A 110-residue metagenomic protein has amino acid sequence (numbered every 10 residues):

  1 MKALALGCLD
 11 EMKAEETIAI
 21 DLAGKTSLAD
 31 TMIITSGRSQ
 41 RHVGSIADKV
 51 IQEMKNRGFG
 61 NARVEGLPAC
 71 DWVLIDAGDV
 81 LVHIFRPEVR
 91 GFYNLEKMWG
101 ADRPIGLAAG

Functional and structural regions predicted by a protein language model:
M1-G24, R41-S45, Q52, R57 (+4 more regions): Long, contiguous binding/interaction regions
I20-S36, W72-V73: Short, charge-patterned binding micro-sites
